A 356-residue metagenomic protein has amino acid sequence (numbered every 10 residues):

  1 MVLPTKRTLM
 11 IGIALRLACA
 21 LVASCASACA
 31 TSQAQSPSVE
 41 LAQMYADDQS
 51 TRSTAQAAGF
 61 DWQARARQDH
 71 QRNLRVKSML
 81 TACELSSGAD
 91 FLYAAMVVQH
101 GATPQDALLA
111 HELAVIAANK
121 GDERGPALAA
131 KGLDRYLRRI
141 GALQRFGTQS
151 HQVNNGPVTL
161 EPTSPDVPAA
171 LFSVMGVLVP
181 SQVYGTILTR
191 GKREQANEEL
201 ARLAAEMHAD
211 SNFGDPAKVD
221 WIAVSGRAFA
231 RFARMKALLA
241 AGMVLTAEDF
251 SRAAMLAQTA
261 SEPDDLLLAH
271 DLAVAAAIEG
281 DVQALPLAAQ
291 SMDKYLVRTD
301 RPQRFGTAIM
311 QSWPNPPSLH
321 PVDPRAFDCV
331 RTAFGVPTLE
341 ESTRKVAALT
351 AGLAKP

Functional and structural regions predicted by a protein language model:
M1-G12: N-terminal secretory signal peptides that target proteins for export/translocation
Q35-S86, R139-T148, N155-S164, L171 (+1 more regions): N-terminal alpha-helical interaction modules that lie
R75, M79, D90, D106 (+7 more regions): Alpha-helical solenoid repeat scaffolds, predominantly canonical TPR units
K77-E84, A95, V115-A118, K236-M243 (+3 more regions): A conserved position within tetratricopeptide repeats
A95, Q99-T103, L137, Q258-E262 (+1 more regions): Short coil/turn linking the two alpha-helices of tandem helical-hairpin repeats
L108-D122, H151-V153, A269-D281: TPR/TPR-like (Sel1-like) alpha-helical repeat modules
R124-G147, Q283-G306: TPR/TPR-like alpha-solenoid helical repeat scaffolds
